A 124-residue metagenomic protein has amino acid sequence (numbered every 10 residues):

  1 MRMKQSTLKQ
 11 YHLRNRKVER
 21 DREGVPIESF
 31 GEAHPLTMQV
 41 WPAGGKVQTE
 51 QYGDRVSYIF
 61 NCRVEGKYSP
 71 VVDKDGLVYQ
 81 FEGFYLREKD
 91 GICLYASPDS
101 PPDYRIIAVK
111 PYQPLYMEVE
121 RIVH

Functional and structural regions predicted by a protein language model:
M1-K17: N-terminal intrinsically disordered, low-complexity, charge/repeat-rich segments that act as generic
R14-R20, C93-S97: A generic structural motif
R20-P26: Flexible, membrane-facing loop/turn or short amphipathic-helix motifs that contact lipid bilayers or gate lipid-binding
P26-H124: Short, conserved turn/kink motifs that form compact alpha/beta structural patches or helix kinks used as
